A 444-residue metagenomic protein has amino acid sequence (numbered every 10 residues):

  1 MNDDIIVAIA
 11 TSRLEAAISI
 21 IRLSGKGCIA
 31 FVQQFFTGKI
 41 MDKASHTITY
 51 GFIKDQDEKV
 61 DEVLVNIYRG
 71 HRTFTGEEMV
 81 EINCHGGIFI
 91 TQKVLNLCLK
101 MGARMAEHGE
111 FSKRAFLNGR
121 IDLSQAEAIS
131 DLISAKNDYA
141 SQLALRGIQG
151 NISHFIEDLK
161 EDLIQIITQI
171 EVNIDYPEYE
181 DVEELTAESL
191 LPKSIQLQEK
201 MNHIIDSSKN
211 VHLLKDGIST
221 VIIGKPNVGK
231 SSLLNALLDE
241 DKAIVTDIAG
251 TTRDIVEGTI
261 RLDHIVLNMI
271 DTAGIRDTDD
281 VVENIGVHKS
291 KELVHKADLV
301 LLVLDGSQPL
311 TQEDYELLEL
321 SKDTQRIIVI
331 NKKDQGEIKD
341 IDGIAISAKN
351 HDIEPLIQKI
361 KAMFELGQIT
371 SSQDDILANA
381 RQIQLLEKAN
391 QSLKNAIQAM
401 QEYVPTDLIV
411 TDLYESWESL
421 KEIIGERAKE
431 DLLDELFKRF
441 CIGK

Functional and structural regions predicted by a protein language model:
M1-Q142, R146, G150: A glycine-rich (often HGG/GG-containing) alpha/beta subdomain
N2-I9, R13, D138-R261, T278-D280 (+1 more regions): C-terminal-of-GTPase-core extension/linker across diverse P-loop GTPases
A16, H46-I48, K296-L299, D323-R326 (+1 more regions): Short glycine-/polar-rich loops that comprise or flank the Walker A/P-loop and associated switch/sensor motifs
S24-G25, G87, A249, G306-S307 (+1 more regions): Short beta->alpha junction loops/turns
Y50-R69, G250-T278, K296-L299: Switch I (G2) and immediately adjacent beta-strands of P-loop GTPase domains
L238, A273-G274, D298, D305 (+1 more regions): Short glycine-/small-residue-rich Rossmann-like dinucleotide-binding loops
M269, V303, V329: Generic enzyme active-site microenvironment
E283-S307: Inter-motif core of Ras-like GTPase G domains
